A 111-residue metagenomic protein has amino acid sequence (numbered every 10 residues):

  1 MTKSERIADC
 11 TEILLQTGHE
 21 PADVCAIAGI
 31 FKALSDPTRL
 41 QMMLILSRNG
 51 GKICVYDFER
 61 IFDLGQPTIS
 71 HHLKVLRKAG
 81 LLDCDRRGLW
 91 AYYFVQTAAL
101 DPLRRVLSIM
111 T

Functional and structural regions predicted by a protein language model:
M1-L34: N-terminal leader segment of winged-helix/HTH proteins
P21, C25-G65, R87, A91-A98: N-terminal helix-turn-helix DNA-binding core of bacterial DNA-binding proteins
L46, V106-L107: Residue-level signal for well-ordered alpha-helical positions
R60, H71, R77-K78: Alpha-helical residues within the helix-turn-helix
S70-H72, L89: Base-recognition residues in the alpha-helical recognition helix of bacterial helix-turn-helix
A99-L103: Short, charged/polar, Gly/Pro-enriched secondary-structure boundary elements
